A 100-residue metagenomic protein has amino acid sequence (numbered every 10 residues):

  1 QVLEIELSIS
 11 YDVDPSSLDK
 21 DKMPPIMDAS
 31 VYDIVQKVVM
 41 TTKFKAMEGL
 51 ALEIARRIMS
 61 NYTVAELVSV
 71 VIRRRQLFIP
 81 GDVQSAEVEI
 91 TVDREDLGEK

Functional and structural regions predicted by a protein language model:
Q1-K100: N-terminal, polar/charged subdomain of small-to-medium soluble alpha/beta proteins
